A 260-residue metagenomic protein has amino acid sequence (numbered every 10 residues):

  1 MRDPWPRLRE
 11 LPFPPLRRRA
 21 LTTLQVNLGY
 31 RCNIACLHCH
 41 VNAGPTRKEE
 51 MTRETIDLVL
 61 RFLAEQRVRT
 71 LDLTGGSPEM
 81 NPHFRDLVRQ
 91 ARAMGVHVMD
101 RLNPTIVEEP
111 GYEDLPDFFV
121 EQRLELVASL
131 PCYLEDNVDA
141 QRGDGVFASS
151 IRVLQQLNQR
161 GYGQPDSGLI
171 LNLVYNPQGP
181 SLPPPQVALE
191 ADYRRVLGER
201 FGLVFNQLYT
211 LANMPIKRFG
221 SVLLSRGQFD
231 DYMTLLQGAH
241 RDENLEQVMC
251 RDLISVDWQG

Functional and structural regions predicted by a protein language model:
M1-G75, E79-V96: Conserved alpha-helical substructure of the radical SAM core
T23, A43-T52, Q66-N81, R92-G111 (+2 more regions): Core AdoMet radical
L24, L60, V88, P116 (+3 more regions): Generic structural signal for well-ordered alpha-helices, preferentially at hydrophobic/aromatic core positions
A35, R67, Q122-R123, S167-I170 (+1 more regions): Short loop/turn motifs at secondary-structure junctions
N81-R85, Y112-E113, P183-V187: Conserved strand-to-helix beginnings and helix N-cap segments that scaffold or border functional pockets
L134-D252: Radical SAM enzyme [4Fe-4S]-AdoMet core and its adjacent flexible, acidic and glycine-rich loops/tails across
V256-W258: Short, acidic, Ser/Thr-enriched surface-loop or helix-capping motifs
